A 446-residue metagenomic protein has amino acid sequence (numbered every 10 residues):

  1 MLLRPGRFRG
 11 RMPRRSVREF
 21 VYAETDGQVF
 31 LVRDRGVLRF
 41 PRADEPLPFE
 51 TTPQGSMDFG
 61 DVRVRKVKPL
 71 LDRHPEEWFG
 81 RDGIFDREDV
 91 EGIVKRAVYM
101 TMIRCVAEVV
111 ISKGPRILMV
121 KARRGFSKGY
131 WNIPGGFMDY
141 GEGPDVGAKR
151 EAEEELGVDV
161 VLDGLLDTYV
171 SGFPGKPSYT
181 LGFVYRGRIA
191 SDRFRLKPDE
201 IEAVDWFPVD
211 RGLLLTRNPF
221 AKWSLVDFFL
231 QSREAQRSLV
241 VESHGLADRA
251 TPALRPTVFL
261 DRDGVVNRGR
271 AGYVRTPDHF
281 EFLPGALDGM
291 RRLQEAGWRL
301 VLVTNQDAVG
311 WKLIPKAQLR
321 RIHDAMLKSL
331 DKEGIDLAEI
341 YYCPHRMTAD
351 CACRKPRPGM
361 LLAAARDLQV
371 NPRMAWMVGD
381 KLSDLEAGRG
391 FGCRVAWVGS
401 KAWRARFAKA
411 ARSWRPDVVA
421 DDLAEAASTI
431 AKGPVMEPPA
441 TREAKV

Functional and structural regions predicted by a protein language model:
L2-F20, R63-V110, D336: Acidic, metal-coordinating catalytic segment for phosphate/diphosphate chemistry, firing primarily on the Nudix
E24-D58, K113-E154: Conserved Nudix-box catalytic region and its N-terminal flanking loop in Nudix hydrolases and closely related
E50-V90, V94-K95, K113, Y169-R193 (+1 more regions): Active-site-adjacent beta-strand/loop module that shapes the phosphate/pyrophosphate-binding cleft
V241-R262, V435-V446: Non-catalytic pre-domain segments flanking phosphatase-related domains
A247-V301: Active-site neighborhood of HAD-like aspartate-dependent phosphohydrolases
A286, M290-M326, D336-A349, G388: Substrate-recognition element of Asp-dependent hydrolases with the DxDx(T/V) motif
K355-G388: Conserved Lys-Pro-Asp/Glu-containing loop-to-beta segment of HAD-superfamily phosphomonoesterases, centered on
V378-V418: Acidic, Mg2+-coordinating phosphoryl-transfer loop and its flanking beta/alpha structural elements, shared across
